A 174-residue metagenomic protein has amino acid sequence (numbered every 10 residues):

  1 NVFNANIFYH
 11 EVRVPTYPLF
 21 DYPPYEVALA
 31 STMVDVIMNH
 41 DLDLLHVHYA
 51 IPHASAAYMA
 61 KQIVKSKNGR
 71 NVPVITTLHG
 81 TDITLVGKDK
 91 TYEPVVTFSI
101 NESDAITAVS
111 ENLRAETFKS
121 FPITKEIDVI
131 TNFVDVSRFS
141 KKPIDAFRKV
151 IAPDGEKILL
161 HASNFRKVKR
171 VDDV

Functional and structural regions predicted by a protein language model:
N1-Y25: N-terminal strand-loop element at the rim of the active site of nucleotide-sugar-dependent glycosyltransferases
P18-L45, P52-S55, M59, K90-P94 (+2 more regions): An amphipathic, basic-hydrophobic alpha-helix
A28, V64-I75, T81-S99, A115: Nucleotide-sugar donor phosphate/pyrophosphate-binding loop at the beta->alpha transition of glycosyltransferases
E102-S110: A short beta-strand/loop micro-motif in the catalytic core of glycosyltransferases that engages the nucleotide-sugar
T107, A152-K169: Conserved donor-binding/catalytic core segment of Leloir-type glycosyltransferases
N112, F133: Carbohydrate-associated surface elements
V136-R138, R166-V171: A short, basic/aromatic alpha-helical/loop segment that forms part of the nucleotidyl-sugar donor-binding site
S140-P153: A short helix/loop element that forms part of the nucleotide-sugar donor recognition site in Leloir-type
